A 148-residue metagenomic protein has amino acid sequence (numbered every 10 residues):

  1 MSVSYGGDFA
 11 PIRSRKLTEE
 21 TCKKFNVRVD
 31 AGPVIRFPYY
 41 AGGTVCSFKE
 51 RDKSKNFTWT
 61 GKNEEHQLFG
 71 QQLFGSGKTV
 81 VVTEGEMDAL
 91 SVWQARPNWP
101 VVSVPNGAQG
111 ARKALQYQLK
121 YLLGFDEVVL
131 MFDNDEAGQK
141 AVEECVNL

Functional and structural regions predicted by a protein language model:
M1-I35, N147-L148: Short, small/acidic-rich helices and loops at N termini and domain boundaries of DNA replication/processing enzymes
D30-D126, V142: Phosphate-handling DNA/RNA-contact segment within nucleic-acid enzymes
N134-E136: Short beta-alpha junction loops
G138-K140: Switch/connector loops and helix/strand junctions flanking conserved nucleotide-binding motifs in nucleotide-processing
